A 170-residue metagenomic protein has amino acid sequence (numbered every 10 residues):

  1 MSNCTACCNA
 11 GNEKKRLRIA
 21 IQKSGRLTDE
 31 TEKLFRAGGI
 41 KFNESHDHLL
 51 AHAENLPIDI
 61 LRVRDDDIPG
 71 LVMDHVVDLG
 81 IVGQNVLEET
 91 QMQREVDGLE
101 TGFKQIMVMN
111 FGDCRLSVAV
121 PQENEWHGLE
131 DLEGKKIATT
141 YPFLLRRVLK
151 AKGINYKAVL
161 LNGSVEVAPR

Functional and structural regions predicted by a protein language model:
M1-R170: Domain-level signature for soluble enzymes in the chorismate/prephenate branch of the shikimate pathway
